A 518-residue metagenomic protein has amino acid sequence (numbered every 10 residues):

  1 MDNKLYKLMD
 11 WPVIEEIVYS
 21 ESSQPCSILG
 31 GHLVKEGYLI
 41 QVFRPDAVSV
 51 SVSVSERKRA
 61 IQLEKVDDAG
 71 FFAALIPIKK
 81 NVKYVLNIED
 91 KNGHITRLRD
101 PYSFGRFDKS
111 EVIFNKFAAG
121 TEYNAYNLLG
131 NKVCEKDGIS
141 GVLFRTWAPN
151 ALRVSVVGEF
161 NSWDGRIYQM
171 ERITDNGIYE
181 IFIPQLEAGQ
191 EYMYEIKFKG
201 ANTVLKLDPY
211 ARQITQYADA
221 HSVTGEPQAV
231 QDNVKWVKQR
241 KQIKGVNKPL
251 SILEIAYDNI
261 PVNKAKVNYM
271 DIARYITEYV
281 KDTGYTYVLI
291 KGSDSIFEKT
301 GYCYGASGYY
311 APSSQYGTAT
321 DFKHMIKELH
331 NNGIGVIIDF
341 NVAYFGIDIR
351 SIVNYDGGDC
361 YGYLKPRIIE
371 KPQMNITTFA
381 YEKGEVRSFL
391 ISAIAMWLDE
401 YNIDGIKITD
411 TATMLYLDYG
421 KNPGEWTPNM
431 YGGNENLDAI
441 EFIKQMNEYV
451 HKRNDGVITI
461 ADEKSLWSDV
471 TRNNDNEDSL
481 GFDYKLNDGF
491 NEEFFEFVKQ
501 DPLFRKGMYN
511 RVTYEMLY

Functional and structural regions predicted by a protein language model:
M1-K35, K58, V66-A148, I173-E254 (+2 more regions): The feature marks proteins involved in alpha-glucan
F43-S49, W147-V154: Short proline/glycine-enriched turn/loop motifs at strand-loop junctions of beta-rich domains
V50-V52, V154-V156, Y192: Short beta-strand elements bearing conserved aromatic residues within extracellular beta-rich modules
V54-A60, K91, E159-D164, K199: Change "in extracellular beta-sheet-rich domains … of secreted and cell-surface proteins" to "in beta-sheet-rich domains
D67, A148-N150, F160, T174 (+7 more regions): Short, flexible loop/turn elements at secondary-structure junctions
Q213-T215, V234-L250, E254-E435: Substrate-binding/active-site clefts of carbohydrate-active enzymes
A218, N402-D404, N422-Y518: Conserved alpha/beta catalytic core and glycan-binding cleft of carbohydrate-active enzymes
